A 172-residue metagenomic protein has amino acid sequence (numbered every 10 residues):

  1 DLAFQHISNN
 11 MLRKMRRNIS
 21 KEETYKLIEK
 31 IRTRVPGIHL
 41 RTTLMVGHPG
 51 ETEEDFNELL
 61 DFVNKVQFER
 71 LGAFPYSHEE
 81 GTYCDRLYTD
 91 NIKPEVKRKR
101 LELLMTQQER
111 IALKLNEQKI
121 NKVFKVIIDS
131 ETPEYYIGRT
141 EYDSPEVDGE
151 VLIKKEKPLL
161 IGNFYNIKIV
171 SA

Functional and structural regions predicted by a protein language model:
D1-E69, G81-V96: Conserved non-cysteine loop/helix-boundary elements of the Radical SAM core domain that shape
E69, F74, N163: Short acidic/polar active-site loop segments enriched in Thr and Asp
S77: OB-fold/S1-family RNA-binding modules
R86-A172: Terminal RNA-binding accessory module
